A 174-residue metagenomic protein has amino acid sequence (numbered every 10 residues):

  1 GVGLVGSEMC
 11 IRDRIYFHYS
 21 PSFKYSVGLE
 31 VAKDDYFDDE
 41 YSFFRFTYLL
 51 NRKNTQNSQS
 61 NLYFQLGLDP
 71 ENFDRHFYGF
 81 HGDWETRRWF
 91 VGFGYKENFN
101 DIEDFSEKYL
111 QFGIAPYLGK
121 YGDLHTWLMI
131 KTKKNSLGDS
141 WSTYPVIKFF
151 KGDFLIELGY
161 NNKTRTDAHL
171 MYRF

Functional and structural regions predicted by a protein language model:
G1-G6, C10-I11: Single conserved hydrophobic/aromatic residue that forms the stacking wall/gate of nucleotide- or nucleobase-binding
G3, D74, D104-S106, L124 (+1 more regions): Residue-level preference for beta-strand/loop junctions
S7-E8, Y25-D34, Q59-P70, W89-F99 (+3 more regions): Transmembrane beta-strand segments that form the barrel wall of outer-membrane beta-barrel proteins
D13-K24, E30, E40-T55, H76-R88 (+3 more regions): Feature captures outer-membrane beta-barrel proteins of Gram-negative bacteria and organelles
D35-D38, E71-D74, N100-S106: Replace "Gram-negative outer membrane beta-barrel proteins" with "bacterial and organellar outer membrane beta-barrel
